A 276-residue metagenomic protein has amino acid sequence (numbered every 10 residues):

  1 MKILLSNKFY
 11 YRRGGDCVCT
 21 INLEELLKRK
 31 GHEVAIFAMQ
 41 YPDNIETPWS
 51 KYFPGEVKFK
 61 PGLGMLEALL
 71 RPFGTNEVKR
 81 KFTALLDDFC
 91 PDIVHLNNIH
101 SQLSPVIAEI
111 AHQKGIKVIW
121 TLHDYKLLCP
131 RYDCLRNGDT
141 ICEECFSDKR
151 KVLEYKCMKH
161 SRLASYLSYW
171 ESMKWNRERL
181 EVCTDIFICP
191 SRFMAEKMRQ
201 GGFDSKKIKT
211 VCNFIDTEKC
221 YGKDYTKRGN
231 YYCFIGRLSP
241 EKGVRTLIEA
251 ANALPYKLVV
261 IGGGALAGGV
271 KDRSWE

Functional and structural regions predicted by a protein language model:
M1-D43, D87-F89, Q113-K117, E249-N252: N-terminal subdomain of nucleotide-sugar transferases
F9-Y11, F214, I235-S239, G264-A265: Short donor-sugar binding/catalytic loops of nucleotide-sugar-dependent glycosyltransferases, especially enzymes
R29-I93: A conserved catalytic-core segment of Leloir-type glycosyltransferases
Q40, F193, F214: Carbohydrate-associated surface elements
Q113, K126, C142-F187, E196: Membrane-proximal helix-turn-helix segments that form the acceptor-binding/catalytic region of lipid-linked
I188, D224-K242, I248-P255, V259: Conserved donor-binding/catalytic core segment of Leloir-type glycosyltransferases
R199-Q200, S205-T210, F214-N230: Acidic anion/phosphate-binding donor-loop and adjacent secondary structure in glycosyltransferase catalytic cores
V260-G262, A267-E276: Nucleotide-activated donor-binding/catalytic signature segment of Leloir-type glycosyltransferases, i.e., the conserved
